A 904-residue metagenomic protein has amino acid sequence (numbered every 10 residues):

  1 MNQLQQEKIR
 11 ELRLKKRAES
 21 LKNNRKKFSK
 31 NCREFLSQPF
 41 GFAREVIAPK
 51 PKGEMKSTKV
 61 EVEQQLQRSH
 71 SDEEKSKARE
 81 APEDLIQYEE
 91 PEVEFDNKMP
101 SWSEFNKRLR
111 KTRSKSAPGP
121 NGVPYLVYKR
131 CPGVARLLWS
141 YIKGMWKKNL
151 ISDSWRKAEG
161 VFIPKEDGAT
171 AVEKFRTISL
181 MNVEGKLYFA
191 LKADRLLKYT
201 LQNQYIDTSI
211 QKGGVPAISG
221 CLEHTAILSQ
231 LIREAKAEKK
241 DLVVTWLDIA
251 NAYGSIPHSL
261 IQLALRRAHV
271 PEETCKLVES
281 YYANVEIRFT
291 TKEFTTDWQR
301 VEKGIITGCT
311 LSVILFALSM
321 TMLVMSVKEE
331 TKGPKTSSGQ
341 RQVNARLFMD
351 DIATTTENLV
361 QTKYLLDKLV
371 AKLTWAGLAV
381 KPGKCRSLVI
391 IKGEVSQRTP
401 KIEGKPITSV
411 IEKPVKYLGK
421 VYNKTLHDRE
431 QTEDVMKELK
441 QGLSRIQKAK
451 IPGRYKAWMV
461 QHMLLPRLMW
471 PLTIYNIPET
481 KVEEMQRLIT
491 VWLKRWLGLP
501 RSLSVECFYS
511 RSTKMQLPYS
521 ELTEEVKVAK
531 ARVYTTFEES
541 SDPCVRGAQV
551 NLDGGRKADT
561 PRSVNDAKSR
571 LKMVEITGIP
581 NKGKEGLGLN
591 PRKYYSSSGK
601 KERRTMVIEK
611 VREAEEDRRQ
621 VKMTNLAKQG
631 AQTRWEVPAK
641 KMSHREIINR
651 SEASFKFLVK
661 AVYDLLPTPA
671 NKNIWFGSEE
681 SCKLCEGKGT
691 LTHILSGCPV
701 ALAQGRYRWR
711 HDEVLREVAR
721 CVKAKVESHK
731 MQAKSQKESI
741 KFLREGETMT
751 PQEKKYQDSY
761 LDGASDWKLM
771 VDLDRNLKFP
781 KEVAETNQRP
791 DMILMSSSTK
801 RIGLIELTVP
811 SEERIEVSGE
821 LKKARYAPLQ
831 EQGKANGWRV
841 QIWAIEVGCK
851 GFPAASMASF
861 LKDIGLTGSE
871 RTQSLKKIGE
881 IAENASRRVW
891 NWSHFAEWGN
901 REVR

Functional and structural regions predicted by a protein language model:
M1-P100: Basic/polar low-complexity segments
P91-M322, F657, A661, L684-H711 (+2 more regions): Conserved pre-catalytic core of RNA-dependent polymerases
K192-Q211, A237, L315-M349, A353-T354 (+2 more regions): Active-site palm subdomain of RNA-directed nucleic acid polymerases
N251-H269, V343-T374, I391-K392, L426 (+1 more regions): Catalytic palm subdomain of template-directed nucleic-acid polymerases, centered on the conserved carboxylate motif
S280, A379-K413: Short, conserved micro-motifs composed of acidic
G404-I477, K494, A531-G547: Basic, alpha-helical interaction scaffolds
M485, G498-N673, G677-S678, S874 (+1 more regions): Extended C-terminal regions of large enzymes
F676, K730-L804, E820: Active-site metal-binding core of divalent-cation-utilizing nuclease and nuclease-like domains
